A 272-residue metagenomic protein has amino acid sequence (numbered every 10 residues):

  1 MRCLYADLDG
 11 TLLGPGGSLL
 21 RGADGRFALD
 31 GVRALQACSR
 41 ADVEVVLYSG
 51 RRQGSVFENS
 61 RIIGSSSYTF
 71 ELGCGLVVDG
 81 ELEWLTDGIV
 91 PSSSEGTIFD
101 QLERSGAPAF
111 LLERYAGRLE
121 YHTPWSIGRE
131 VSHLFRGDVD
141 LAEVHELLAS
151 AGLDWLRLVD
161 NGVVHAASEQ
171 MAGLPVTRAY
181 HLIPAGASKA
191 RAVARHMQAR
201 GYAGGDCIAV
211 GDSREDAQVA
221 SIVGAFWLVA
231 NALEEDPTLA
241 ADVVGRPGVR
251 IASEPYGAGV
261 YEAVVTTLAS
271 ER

Functional and structural regions predicted by a protein language model:
R2-R21, L47, A220: Asp-based phosphoryl-transfer active-site loop
L12-D24, T177-P184: Glycine-rich phosphate-binding "P-loop"
G16-A37, L228-A230: Basic, amphipathic juxtamembrane/active-site segments that coordinate anionic phosphate or diphosphate groups
R26-W125: Active-site phosphate-binding/coordination module
F27-A28, I183-A185, A190-R272: Mg2+-dependent phosphoryl-transfer enzymes with acidic/Ser/Thr/Gly-rich catalytic loops
R40-V46, S65-S66, S132, G204-C207 (+2 more regions): Short active-site oxyanion
W84-S105, V159-R178, P237-D242: Charged, glycine/proline-rich intrinsically disordered loops and linkers
E113-I222: Conserved acidic, metal-coordinating active-site core of Asp-based, Mg2+-dependent phosphoryl-transfer enzymes
